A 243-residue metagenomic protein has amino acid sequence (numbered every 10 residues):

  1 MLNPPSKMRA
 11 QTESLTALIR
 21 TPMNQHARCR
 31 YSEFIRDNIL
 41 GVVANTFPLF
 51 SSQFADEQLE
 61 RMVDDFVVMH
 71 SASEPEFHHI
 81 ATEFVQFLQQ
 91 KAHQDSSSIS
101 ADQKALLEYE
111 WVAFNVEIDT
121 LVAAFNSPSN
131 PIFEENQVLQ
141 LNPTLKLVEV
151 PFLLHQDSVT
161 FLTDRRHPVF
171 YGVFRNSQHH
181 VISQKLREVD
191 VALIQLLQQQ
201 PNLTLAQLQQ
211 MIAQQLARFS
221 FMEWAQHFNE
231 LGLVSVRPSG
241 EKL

Functional and structural regions predicted by a protein language model:
M1-D119: N-terminal, charged low-complexity regulatory/assembly segments
Q11, Q178-H179, N202: Short Gly/Pro-enriched loop/turn and capping motifs at secondary-structure junctions
V68-A192: Hydrophobic packing positions characteristic of elongated beta-solenoid/beta-helix-type spike/fiber shafts
V68-M69, M211-Q215: Conserved short loop/turn motifs at secondary-structure junctions
P201-I212: Short acidic, hydrophobic short linear motifs in intrinsically disordered regions
Q215-H227: Short amphipathic alpha-helical interaction segments
N229-G240: A short, conserved structural fragment
